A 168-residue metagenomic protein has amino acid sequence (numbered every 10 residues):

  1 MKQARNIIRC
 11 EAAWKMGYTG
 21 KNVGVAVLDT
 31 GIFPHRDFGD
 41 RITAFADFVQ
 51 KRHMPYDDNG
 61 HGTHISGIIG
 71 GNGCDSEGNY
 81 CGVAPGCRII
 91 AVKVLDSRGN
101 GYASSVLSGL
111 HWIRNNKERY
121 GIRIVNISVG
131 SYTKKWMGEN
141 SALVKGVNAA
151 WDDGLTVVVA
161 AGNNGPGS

Functional and structural regions predicted by a protein language model:
M1-K15: Autoinhibitory propeptides
M1-K2, D57, E139: Short, well-structured alpha-helical patches and their helix-loop capping segments that border functional surfaces
K2-R5, G24-V27, G70, R114 (+1 more regions): Functionally constrained cores in energy, signaling, and assembly domains
R5-I8, N72, S108-L110: Short, well-ordered amphipathic alpha-helical segments that serve as non-catalytic structural scaffolds within diverse
C10-W14, R52, S76-G78, H111-I113 (+2 more regions): A generic local structural motif
A12-A26, G31-A44, R52-S104, Y120-R123 (+1 more regions): Subtilisin-like serine protease catalytic core
V94-S168: Substrate-binding/access-modulating region of protease and related hydrolase catalytic domains
